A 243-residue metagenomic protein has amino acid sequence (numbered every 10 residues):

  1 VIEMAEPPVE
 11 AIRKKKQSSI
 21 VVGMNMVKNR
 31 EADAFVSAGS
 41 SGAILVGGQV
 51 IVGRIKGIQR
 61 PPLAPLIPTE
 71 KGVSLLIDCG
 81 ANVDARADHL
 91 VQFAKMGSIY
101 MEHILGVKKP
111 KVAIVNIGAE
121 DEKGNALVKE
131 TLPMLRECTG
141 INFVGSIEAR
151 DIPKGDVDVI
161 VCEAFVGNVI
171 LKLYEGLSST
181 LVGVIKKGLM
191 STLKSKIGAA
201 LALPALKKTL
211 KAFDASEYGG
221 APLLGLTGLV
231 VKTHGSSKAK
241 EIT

Functional and structural regions predicted by a protein language model:
V1, S40-A43, I117-E120, F165-N168 (+1 more regions): Short glycine-rich anion-binding loops that position phosphate/pyrophosphate groups of nucleotides and phosphorylated
V1-A32: Phosphate/nucleotide-donor binding subsite
I2-V9, N142, I147, F213 (+2 more regions): Metallocofactor- and cofactor-centric catalytic cores in central/energy metabolism, strongly enriched
A34-A38, I77, N142-S146, C162: General beta-strand structural signal in soluble alpha/beta enzymes
Q49-P62, P68-L76, D156-I160, A164-T243: Glycine-rich phosphate/nucleotide-binding loop
P62-S74, G80, H103-K108, V112: Mobile beta-alpha loop/short-helix "lid" or hinge segments that flank ligand
V83-A149, D158, E175: Glycine-rich phosphate/diphosphate-binding loop of Rossmann-like nucleotide-binding domains
